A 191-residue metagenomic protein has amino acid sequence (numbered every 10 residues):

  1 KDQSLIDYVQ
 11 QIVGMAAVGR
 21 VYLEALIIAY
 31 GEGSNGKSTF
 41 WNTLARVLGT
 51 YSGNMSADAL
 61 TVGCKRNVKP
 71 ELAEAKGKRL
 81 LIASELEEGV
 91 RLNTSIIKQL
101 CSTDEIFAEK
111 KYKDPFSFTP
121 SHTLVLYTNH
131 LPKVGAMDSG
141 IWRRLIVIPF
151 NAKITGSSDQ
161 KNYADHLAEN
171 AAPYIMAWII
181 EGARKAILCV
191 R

Functional and structural regions predicted by a protein language model:
K1-R191: Feature primarily recognizes SF3-like P-loop helicase cores of small DNA viruses
